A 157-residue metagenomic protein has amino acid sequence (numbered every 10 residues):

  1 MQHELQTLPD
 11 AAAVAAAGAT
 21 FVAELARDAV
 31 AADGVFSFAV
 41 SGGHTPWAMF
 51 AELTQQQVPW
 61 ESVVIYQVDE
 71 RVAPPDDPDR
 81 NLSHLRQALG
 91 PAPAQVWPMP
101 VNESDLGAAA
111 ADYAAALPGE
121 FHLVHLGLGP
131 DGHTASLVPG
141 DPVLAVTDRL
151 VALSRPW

Functional and structural regions predicted by a protein language model:
M1, W60-H125: Ligand-binding beta-strand-loop-alpha-helix segment within the catalytic cores of soluble metabolic enzymes
M1-F38, G107, G119: N-terminal glycine-/serine-/threonine-rich phosphate-binding loop
A19-R27, F50, T54-Q55, R86-L89 (+1 more regions): Generic structural signal for well-ordered alpha-helical scaffold segments
S37-S41, V64-Q67: Short, conserved beta-strand segments within well-ordered enzyme catalytic domains that often line or immediately flank
V40-T45, L126-P130: Glycine-rich beta-strand-to-loop/alpha-helix junction loops that act as flexible
M49-A51, D77, T134-V138: Short glycine-/acidic-enriched loop or helix-start segments at secondary-structure transitions that form or flank
A51-W60, S83-R86, P139-D148: A glycine- and small-aliphatic-rich helix-loop capping segment at beta-alpha/alpha-beta transitions that lines
L123-L126, P130-W157: Class I SAM-dependent methyltransferase SAM-binding "motif I" and its flanking Rossmann-like core
